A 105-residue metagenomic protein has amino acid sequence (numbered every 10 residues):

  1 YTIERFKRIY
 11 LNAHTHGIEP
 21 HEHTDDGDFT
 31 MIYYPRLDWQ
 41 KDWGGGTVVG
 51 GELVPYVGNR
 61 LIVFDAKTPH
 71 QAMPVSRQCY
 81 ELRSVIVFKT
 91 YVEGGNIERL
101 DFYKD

Functional and structural regions predicted by a protein language model:
Y1-K104: Catalytic core of non-heme Fe(II) oxygenases with the double-stranded beta-helix
